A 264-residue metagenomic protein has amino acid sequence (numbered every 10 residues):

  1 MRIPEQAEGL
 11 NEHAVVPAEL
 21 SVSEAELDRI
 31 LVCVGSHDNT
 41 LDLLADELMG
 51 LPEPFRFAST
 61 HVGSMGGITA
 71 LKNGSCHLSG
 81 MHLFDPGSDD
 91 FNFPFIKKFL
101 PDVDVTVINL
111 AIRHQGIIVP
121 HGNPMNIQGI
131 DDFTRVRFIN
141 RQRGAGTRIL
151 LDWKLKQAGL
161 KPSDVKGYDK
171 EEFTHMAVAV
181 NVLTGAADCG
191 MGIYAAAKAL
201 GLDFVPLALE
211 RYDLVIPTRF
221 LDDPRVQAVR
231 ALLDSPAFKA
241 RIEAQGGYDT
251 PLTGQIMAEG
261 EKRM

Functional and structural regions predicted by a protein language model:
M1-S75, P94, K98-V105, K156 (+1 more regions): N-terminal hydrophobic or amphipathic helices and topogenic motifs
E26-H37, D131-I149: Short loop->beta-strand "edge-of-pocket" segments that line small-molecule binding or catalytic clefts across diverse
L43-E53, I130, T147-K170: Ligand-binding cleft/hinge of the Venus flytrap
M65-S79, L83-F84, E171-A186: Short helices/loops that flank or line small-molecule/ion binding pockets
H82-K98, A179-A208: A ligand-binding cleft/hinge motif common to bilobed small-molecule-binding domains
D102-H114, K198-A231, T250-E259: Periplasmic-binding protein-like
L110, V119-F138: Flexible hinge/capping segments at coil-to-helix
I130-R135, Q142, R225-D249: Bilobed periplasmic-binding protein/Venus flytrap-like ligand-binding cleft at the lobe interface of extracytoplasmic
